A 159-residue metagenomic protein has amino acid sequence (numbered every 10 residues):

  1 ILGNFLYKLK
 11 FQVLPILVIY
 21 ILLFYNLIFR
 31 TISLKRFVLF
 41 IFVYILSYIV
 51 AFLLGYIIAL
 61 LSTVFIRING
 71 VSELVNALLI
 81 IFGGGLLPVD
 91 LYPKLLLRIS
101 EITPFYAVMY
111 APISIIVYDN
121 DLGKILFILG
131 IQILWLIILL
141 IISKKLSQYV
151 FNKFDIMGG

Functional and structural regions predicted by a protein language model:
I1-Y7, A59, T63-I66, E101 (+1 more regions): Short amphipathic alpha-helical coupling elements at transmembrane boundaries
L6-S72, L126-I133, I138-I141: Alpha-helical transmembrane segments and their short interhelical loops
I28, T63-I115: Transmembrane helix segments
L53-L60, V64, L95-R98, K145 (+1 more regions): Membrane-spanning helices that line or support transport/gating and their immediate boundary helices in channels
I115-K124: Membrane-interface alpha-helices
I116, I131-G159: Junction motif at the cytosolic side of a transmembrane helix
